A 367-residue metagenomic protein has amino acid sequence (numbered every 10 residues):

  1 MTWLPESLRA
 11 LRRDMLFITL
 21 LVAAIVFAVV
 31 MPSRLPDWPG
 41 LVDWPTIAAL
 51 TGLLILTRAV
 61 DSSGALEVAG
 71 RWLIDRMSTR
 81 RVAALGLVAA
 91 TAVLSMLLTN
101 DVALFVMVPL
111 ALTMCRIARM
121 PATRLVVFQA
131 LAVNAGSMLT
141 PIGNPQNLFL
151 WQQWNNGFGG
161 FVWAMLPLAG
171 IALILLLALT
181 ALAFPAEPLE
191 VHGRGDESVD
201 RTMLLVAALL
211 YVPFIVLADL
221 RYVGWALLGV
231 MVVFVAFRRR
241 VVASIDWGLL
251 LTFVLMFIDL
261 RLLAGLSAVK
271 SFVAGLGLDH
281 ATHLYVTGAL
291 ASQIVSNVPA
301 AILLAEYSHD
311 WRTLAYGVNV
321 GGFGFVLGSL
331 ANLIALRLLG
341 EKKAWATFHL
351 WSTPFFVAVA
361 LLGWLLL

Functional and structural regions predicted by a protein language model:
T2, E6-M31, D43-I55, M203-V212 (+2 more regions): Hydrophobic mid-bilayer segments of alpha-helices in multi-pass membrane transport proteins, especially secondary
E6-R13, L35-T46, N155-L168, G195-D200 (+5 more regions): Interfacial loop-to-helix junctions that mark the boundaries of transmembrane helices in multi-pass membrane
E6-R9, R71, L182-A208, R238-I245: Flexible interhelical linker loops that connect adjacent transmembrane helices in multi-pass membrane transporters
L41, R58, S63, E67-W72 (+1 more regions): Transmembrane helical segments that form the transport core of multi-pass membrane transport proteins
W44-T46, I74-V88, I117-L125, R201-M203 (+2 more regions): Membrane-interfacial loop-to-helix junctions in multi-pass transporters
A69, V102-T113, T140-W154, F272 (+2 more regions): Re-entrant/interfacial helical elements at transmembrane boundaries that shape and gate the permeation pathway
L87-A135, I302-A315, K343-A346: Hydrophobic transmembrane alpha-helices that form the pore/transport pathway of multi-pass ion and small-solute
V162-L173, Y285-L367: C-terminal transmembrane helix pair
